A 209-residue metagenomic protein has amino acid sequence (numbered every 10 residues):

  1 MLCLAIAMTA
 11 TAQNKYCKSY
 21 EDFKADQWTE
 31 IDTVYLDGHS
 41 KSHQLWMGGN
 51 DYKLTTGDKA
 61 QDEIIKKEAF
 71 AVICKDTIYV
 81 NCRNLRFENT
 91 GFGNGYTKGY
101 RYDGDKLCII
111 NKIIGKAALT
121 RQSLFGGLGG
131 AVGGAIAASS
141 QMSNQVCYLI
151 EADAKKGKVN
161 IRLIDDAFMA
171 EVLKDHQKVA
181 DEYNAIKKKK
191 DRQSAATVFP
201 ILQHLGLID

Functional and structural regions predicted by a protein language model:
M1-C17: Bacterial Sec-dependent N-terminal signal peptides
N14-K178: Aromatic-patch recognition
V172-D209: C-terminal partner/receptor-binding element of secreted or periplasmic proteins
